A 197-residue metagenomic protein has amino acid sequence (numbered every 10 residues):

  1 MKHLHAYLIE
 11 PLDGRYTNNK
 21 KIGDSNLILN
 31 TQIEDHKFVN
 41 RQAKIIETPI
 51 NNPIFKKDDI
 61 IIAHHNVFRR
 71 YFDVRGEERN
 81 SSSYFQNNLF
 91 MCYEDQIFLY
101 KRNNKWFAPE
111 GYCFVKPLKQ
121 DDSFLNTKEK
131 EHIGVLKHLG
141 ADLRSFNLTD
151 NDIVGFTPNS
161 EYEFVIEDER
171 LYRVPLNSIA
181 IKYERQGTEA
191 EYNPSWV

Functional and structural regions predicted by a protein language model:
M1-V197: Acidic-enriched and Gly/Ser
